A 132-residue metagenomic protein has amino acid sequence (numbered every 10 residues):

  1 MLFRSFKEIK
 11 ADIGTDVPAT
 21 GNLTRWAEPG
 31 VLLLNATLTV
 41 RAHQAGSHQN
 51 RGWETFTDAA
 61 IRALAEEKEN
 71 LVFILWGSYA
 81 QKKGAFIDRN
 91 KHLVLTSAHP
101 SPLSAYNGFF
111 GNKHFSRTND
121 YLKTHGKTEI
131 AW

Functional and structural regions predicted by a protein language model:
M1-L2: Short, small-residue-biased leader/transition segments that mark boundaries at the very start of proteins
S5-T15, L38-E69, Y79-W132: C-terminal capping/extension of enzyme domains
A19-A27, A85-I87: Short amphipathic alpha-helices and their capping/turn segments at secondary-structure boundaries
E28-P29, K68: Short connector loops at helix/strand junctions that flank enzyme active sites, especially segments positioning acidic
P29-G30, H92: Short glycine-/polar-rich loops that comprise or flank the Walker A/P-loop and associated switch/sensor motifs
